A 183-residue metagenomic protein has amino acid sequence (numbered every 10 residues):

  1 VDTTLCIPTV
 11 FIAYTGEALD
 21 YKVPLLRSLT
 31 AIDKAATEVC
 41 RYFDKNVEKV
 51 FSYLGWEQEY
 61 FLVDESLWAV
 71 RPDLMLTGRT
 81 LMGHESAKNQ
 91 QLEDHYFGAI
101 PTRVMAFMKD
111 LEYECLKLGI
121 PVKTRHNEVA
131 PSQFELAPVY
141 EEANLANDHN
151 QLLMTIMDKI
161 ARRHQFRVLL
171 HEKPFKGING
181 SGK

Functional and structural regions predicted by a protein language model:
V1-L170, F175, N179-G182: Glycine-rich, acidic/polar active-site loops that bind/position phosphate-bearing ligands
